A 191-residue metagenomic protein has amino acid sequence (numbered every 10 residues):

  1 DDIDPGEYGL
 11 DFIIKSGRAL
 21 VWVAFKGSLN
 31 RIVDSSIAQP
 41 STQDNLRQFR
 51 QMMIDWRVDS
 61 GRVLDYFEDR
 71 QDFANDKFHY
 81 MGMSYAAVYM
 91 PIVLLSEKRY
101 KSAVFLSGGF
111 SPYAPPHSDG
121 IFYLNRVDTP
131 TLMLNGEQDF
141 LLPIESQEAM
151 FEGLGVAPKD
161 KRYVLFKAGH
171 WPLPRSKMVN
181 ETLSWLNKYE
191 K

Functional and structural regions predicted by a protein language model:
D1-V58: Cap/lid segment of the alpha/beta-hydrolase catalytic domain
A38-S84: Gly/Ser-rich "nucleophile elbow"/oxyanion-hole loop immediately N-terminal to the catalytic nucleophile in hydrolases
A87-K98: Short glycine-enriched nucleophile-adjacent loop and the immediately C-terminal alpha-helix near the catalytic center
K98-S111: A conserved short beta-strand
P112, E137-L142, W171-P172: Acidic catalytic loop of the alpha/beta-hydrolase fold
H117-G120, T129, P143-G153: Short alpha-helix in the alpha/beta-hydrolase fold that links the catalytic acid
V127, M133-N135, D139: Short beta-strand/loop motif that positions the catalytic acidic residue of the alpha/beta-hydrolase fold
P158-K191: C-terminal catalytic histidine-bearing segment of alpha/beta-hydrolase fold enzymes
